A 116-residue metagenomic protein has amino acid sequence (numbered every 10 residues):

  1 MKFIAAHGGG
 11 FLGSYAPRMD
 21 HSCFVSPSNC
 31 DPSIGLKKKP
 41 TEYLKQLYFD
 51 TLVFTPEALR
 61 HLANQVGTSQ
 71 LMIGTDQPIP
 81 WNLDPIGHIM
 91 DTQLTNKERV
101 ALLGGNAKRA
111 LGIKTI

Functional and structural regions predicted by a protein language model:
M1-M72, T115: Catalytic pocket-lining loop regions of alpha/beta-barrel enzymes, especially the amidohydrolase/enolase/GH5 lineages
S14, P27, D31, Q77 (+2 more regions): A sequence-level detector of short, solvent-exposed, charge-rich linear segments
F49, P56-H61, Q65-M72, I79-I116: Mid-to-C-terminal alpha-helical segments outside catalytic/metal-binding sites
